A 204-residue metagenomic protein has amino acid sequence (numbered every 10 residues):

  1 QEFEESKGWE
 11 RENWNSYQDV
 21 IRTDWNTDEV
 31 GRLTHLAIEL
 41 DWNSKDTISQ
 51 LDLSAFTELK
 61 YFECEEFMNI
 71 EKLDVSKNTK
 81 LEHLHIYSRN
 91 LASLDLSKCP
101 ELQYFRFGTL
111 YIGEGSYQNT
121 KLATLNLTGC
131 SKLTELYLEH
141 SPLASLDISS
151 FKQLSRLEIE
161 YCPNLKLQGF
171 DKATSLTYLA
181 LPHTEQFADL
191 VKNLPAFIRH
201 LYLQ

Functional and structural regions predicted by a protein language model:
Q1-Y61, M68, D74-T79, L94 (+4 more regions): N-terminal capping/linker segments that flank leucine-rich repeat
F3-V20, W42-S44, H85-S88, G115-Q118 (+2 more regions): Short, solvent-exposed secondary-structure boundary motifs
E4, T27, Y104, T109-Y111 (+2 more regions): Compositionally biased, low-complexity repeat tracts
T27-R32, N43-S44, F105, G113-Q118 (+1 more regions): Short, solvent-exposed loop/turn segments that connect beta-strands within catalytic domains and beta-strand-rich
E39, E63-E66, S76, H85-Y87 (+9 more regions): Per-repeat beta-strand-to-loop junction in leucine-rich repeat
N43-S49, F67-E71, N90-A92, I112 (+4 more regions): Canonical position 11/12 of the leucine-rich repeat
